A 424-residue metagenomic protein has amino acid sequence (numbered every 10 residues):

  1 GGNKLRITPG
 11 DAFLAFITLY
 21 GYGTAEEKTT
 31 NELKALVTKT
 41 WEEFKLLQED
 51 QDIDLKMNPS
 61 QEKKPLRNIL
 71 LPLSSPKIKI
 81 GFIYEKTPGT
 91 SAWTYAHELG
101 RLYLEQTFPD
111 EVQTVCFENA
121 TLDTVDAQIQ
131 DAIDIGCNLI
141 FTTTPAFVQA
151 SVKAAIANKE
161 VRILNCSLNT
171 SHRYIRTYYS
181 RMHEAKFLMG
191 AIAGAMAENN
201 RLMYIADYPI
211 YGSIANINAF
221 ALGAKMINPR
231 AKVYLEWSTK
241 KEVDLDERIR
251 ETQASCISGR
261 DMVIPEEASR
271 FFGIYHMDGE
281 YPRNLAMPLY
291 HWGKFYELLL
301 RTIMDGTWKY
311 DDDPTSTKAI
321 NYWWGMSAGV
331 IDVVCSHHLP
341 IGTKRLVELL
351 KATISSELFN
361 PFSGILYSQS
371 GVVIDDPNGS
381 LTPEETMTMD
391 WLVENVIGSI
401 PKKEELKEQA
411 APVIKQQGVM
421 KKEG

Functional and structural regions predicted by a protein language model:
R6-P59, G306-D311, T315-G424: Segments of small-molecule ligand-sensing domains
R67-H97, R201-D207: Short beta-strand segments enriched in small/hydrophobic residues
G81-G100, L104-F108, C116-L122, P145 (+1 more regions): Extracytoplasmic "Venus flytrap"
R101, L188-A231, L235, S316-H338: An alpha-beta-alpha
L122-N138, E242-Q253: Short, well-structured alpha-helical segments in soluble
G136-P145, L164-C166, Q253-P265, P282-Y290 (+1 more regions): Periplasmic-binding protein-like
I156-Y179: Flexible loop/hinge segments that line or gate small-molecule binding clefts
Y179-N200, Y290-K309: Hydrophobic alpha-helical segments within soluble ligand-binding/sensing domains
